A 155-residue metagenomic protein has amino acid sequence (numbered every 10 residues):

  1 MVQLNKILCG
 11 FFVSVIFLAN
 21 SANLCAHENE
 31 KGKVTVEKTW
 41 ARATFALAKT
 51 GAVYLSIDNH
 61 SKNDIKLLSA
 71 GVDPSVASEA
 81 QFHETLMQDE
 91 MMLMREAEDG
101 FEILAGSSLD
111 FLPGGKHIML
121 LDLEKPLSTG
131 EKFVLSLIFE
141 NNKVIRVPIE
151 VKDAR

Functional and structural regions predicted by a protein language model:
M1-F11: Bacterial N-terminal signal peptides that target proteins for export
C9-N20: Bacterial N-terminal signal peptides
A22-A26: Sec/Tat signal peptide C-region and signal peptidase I cleavage site
H27-S128, K132, S136-R155: Compact, glycine-rich, soluble single-domain proteins
